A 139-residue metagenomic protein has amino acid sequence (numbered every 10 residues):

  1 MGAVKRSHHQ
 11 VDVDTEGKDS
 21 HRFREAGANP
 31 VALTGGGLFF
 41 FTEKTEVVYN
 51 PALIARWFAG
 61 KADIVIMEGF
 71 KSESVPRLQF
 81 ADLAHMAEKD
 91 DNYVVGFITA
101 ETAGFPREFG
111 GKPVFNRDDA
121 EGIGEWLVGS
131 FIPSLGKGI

Functional and structural regions predicted by a protein language model:
M1-H9, G104, P133, I139: Walker A (P-loop) phosphate-binding motif
M1-T45: N-terminal phosphate/diphosphate-binding loop that engages ATP/GTP or pyrophosphate donors across diverse enzyme folds
G17, V48, R117, E121: Electropositive phosphate-/nucleotide-binding environments in soluble metabolic enzymes
K18-R22, Y49-N50, A84-H85: Short, hinge-like loop/turn segments at secondary-structure boundaries
G27, G60-K61, D91: Short loop/turn elements that form and flank the Walker-type P-loop nucleotide-binding site in RecA-like NTPase cores
T42-S72: Phosphate-binding/switch loop-helix module in NTP-utilizing enzymes
I64-K137: Phosphate/Mg2+-binding loops and adjacent switch elements in nucleotide/diphosphate-handling enzyme cores
